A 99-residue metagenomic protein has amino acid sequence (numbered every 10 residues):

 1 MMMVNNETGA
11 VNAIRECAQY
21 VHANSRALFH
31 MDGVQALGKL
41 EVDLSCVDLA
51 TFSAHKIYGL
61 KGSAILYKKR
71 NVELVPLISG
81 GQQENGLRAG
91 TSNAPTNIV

Functional and structural regions predicted by a protein language model:
M1-V99: Pyridoxal 5′-phosphate
